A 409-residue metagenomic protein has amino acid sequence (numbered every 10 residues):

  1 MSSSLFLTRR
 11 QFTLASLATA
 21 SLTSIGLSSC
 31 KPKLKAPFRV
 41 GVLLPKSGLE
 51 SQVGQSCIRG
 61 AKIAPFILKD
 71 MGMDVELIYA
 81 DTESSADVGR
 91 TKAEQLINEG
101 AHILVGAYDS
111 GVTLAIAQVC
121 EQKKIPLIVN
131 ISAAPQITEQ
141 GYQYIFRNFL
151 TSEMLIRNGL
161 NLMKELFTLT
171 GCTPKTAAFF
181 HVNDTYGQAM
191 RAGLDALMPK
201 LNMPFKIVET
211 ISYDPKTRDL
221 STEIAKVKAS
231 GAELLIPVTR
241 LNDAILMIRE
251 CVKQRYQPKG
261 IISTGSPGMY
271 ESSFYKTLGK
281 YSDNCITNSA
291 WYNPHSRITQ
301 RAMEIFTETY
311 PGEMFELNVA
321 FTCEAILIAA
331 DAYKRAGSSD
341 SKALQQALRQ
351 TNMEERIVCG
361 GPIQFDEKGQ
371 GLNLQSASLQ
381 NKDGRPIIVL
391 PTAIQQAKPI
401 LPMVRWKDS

Functional and structural regions predicted by a protein language model:
S2-L17, S24-S409: Extracytosolic ligand-binding ectodomains
